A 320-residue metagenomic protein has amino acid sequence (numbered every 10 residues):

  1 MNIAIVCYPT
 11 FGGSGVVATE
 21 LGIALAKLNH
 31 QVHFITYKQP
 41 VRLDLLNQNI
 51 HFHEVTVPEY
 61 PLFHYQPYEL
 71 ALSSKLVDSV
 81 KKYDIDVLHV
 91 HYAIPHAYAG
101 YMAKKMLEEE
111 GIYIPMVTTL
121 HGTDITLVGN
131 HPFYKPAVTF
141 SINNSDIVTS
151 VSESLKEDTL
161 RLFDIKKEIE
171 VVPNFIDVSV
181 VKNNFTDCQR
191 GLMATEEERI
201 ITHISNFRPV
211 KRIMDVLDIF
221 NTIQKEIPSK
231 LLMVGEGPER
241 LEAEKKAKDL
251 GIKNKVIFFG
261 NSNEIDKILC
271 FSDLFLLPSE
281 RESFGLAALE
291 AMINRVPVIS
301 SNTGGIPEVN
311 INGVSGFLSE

Functional and structural regions predicted by a protein language model:
I5-F11, I23-Y68: N-terminal strand-loop element at the rim of the active site of nucleotide-sugar-dependent glycosyltransferases
T149, T195-F220, L232: Conserved donor-binding/catalytic core segment of Leloir-type glycosyltransferases
S154, F175: Carbohydrate-associated surface elements
V181-T195: A short helix/loop element that forms part of the nucleotide-sugar donor recognition site in Leloir-type
E244-G260: Nucleotide-activated donor-binding/catalytic signature segment of Leloir-type glycosyltransferases, i.e., the conserved
N261, E280: Aromatic "clamp/platform" in nucleotide-sugar-dependent glycosyltransferases that forms part of the donor/acceptor
P297-S300, N310: Short hydrophobic beta-strand element within catalytic cores of glycosyltransferases and related nucleotide-activated
N312-G313, F317-E320: Conserved acidic donor-binding segment of nucleotide-sugar-dependent glycosyltransferases
